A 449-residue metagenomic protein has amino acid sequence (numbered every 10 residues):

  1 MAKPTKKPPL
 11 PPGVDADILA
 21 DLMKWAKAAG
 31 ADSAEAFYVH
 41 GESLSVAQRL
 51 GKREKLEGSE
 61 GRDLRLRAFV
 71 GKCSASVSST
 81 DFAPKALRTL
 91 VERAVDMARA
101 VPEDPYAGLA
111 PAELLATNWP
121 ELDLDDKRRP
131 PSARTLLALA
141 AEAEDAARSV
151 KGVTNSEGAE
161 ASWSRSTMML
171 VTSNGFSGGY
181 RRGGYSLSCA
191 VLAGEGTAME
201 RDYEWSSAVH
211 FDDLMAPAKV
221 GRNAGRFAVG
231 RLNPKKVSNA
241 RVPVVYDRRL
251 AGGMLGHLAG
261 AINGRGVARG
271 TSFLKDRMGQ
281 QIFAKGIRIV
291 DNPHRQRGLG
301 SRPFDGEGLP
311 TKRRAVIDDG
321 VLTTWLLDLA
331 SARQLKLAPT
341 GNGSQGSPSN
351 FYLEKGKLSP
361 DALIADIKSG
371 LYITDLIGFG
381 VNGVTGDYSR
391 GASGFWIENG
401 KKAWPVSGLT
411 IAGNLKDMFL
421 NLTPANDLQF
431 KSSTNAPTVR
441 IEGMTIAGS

Functional and structural regions predicted by a protein language model:
M1-R302, G306-L309, D318-V321, K401 (+1 more regions): Active-site bordering "gate/hinge" segments that shape substrate access to catalytic or cofactor-binding pockets
R277-S449: Dual-mode signal for accessory low-complexity, basic/Gly-rich regions
